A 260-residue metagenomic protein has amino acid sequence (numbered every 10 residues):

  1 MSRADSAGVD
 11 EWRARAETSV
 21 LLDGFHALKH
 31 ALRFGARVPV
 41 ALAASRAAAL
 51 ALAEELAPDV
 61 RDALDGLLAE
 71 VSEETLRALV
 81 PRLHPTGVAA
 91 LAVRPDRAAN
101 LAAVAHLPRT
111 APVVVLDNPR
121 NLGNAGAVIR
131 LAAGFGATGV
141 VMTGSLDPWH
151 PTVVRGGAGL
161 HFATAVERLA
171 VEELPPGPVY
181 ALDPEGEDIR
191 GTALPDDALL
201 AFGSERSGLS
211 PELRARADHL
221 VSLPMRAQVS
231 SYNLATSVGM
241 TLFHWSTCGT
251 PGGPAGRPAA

Functional and structural regions predicted by a protein language model:
M1-P58, S145-D147, A260: Boundary-proximal intrinsically disordered activation/regulatory segments immediately upstream of a helical core
S2-A4, A63-S72, A163-V171: Short acidic-hydrophobic, aromatic-tinged amphipathic segments that line or gate anion-handling sites
E17, L116-R120, S222-S230: Short pre-catalytic strand/loop immediately N-terminal to key active-site residues, enriched for Gly-Thr
G24, R120-A127, S230-A235: Amphipathic alpha-helical repeat scaffolds
A57-V93: Glycine/small-residue-rich loop that forms an oxyanion/phosphate-binding "nest" at active or ligand-binding sites
A90, L131-F135, S145-P148, T152-H161 (+2 more regions): Structured adenosyl-cofactor binding patch, chiefly the S-adenosyl-L-methionine
L91, P95-E187: RNA substrate-binding interface of SAM-dependent RNA methyltransferases
A181-A227: Active-site/ligand-binding-proximal alpha/beta "capping" segment
